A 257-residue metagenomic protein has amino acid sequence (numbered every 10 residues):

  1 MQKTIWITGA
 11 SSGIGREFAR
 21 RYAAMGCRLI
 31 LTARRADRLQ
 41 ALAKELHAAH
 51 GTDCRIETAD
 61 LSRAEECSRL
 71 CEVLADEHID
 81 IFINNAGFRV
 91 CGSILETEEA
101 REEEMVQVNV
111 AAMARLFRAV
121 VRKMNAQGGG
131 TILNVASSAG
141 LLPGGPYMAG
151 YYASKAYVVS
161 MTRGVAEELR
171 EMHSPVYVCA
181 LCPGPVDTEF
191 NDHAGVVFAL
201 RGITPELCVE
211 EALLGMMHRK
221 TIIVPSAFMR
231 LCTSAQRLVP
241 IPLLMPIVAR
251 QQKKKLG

Functional and structural regions predicted by a protein language model:
S11-S12: Conserved glycine-rich cofactor-binding loop
M25-L42: Conserved glycine-rich Rossmann-like NAD(P)H-binding loop of the short-chain dehydrogenase/reductase
N85-V90: Conserved NAD(P)H cofactor-binding loop of Rossmann-fold oxidoreductase domains
S93-I94, R101-V106: Substrate-binding pocket helix/loop in short-chain dehydrogenase/reductase
F117, S154: Active-site helix of classical SDR
S137: Residue(s) in the substrate-gating loop at a strand-loop-helix junction that position the organic substrate next
A180, V197-T233: C-terminal helical subdomain
